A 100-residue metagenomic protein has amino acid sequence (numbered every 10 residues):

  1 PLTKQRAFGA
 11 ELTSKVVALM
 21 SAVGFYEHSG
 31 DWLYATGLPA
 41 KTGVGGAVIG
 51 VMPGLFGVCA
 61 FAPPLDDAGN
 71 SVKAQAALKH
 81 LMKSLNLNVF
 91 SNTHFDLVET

Functional and structural regions predicted by a protein language model:
P1-T100: Structured C-terminal helix/loop/strand segments within mature extracytoplasmic catalytic/sensor domains
